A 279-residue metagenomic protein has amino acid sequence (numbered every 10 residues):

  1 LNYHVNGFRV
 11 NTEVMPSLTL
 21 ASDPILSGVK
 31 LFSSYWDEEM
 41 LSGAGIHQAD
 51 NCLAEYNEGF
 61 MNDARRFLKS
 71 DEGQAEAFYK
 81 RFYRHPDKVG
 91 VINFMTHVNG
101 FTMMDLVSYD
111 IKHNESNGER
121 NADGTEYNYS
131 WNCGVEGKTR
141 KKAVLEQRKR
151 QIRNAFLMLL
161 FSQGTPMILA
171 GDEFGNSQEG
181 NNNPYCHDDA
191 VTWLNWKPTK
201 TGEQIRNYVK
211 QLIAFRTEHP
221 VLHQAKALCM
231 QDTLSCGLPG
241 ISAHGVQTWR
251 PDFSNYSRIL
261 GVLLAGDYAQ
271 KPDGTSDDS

Functional and structural regions predicted by a protein language model:
L1-E13: Short acidic catalytic loops
H4, S17-A170, F174, N183-H187 (+3 more regions): Conserved alpha/beta catalytic core and glycan-binding cleft of carbohydrate-active enzymes
T12, Q147-Q151, K200, Q204: Soluble or luminal CAZymes and related metallo-dependent hydrolases
S27, G90, A190, Y208 (+1 more regions): Residues that flank catalytic or metal-binding motifs in active/ligand-binding sites
K142-Q147, T199-K200, W249-P251: Short, contiguous acidic/charged loop-to-helix segments that flank catalytic cores in large enzymes
Q178-K210: Extended hydrophobic/aromatic segments used for targeting, binding, or gating
P198-C229, G245: Aromatic- and carboxylate-lined catalytic core of secreted/periplasmic carbohydrate-active enzymes
F253-V262, S279: Glycine- and aromatic-enriched alpha-helical transmembrane segments of multi-pass membrane proteins
